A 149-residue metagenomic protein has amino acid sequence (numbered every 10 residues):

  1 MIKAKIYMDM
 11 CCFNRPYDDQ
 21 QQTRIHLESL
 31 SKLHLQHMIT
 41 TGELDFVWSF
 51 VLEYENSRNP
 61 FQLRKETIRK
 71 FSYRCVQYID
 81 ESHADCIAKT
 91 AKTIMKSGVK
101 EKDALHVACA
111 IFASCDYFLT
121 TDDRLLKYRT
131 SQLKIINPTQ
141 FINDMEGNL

Functional and structural regions predicted by a protein language model:
M1-K5, D19-S29, A108-L149: Acidic, PIN/NYN-like endoribonuclease modules and their adjacent C-terminal/linker elements
M1-W48, R58-E66, M145-L149: Short, well-structured N-terminal submotif of metal-dependent ribonuclease cores
M8, W48, H83, T120 (+1 more regions): A conserved hydrophobic position in a structured secondary element of the catalytic/binding core that shapes
C12-F13, L52-Y54, R124-L125, F141: Short, solvent-exposed loop/turn segments at secondary-structure junctions
D45, V76-Y78, K134: Conserved beta-strand segments of alpha/beta enzyme cores
Y54-E55, H83-K89, Q140-G147: A short acidic, often aromatic-flanked loop/helix-cap motif at beta-alpha or helix-coil junctions that lines enzyme
V76-Y117, D123, K127: Active-site neighborhoods of divalent-metal-dependent phosphate/nucleic-acid chemistry enzymes
